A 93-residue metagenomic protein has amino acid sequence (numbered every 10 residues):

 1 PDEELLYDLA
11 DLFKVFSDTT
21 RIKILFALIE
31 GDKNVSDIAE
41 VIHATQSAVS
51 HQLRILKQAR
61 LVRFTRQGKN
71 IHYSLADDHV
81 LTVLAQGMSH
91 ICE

Functional and structural regions predicted by a protein language model:
P1-D8, L81-E93: Amphipathic alpha-helical dimerization/coiled-coil segments that flank or bridge DNA-binding/regulatory modules
E4-S47, I71-D78: N-terminal helix-turn-helix DNA-binding core of bacterial DNA-binding proteins
D32-K33, K57, M88: Residue-level detector of secondary-structure transition/capping positions
E40, H51, K57-Q58: Alpha-helical residues within the helix-turn-helix
A48-Q52, I91: Short alpha-helical linear motifs
K57-Q67, S74: Beta-hairpin "wing" of winged helix-turn-helix
